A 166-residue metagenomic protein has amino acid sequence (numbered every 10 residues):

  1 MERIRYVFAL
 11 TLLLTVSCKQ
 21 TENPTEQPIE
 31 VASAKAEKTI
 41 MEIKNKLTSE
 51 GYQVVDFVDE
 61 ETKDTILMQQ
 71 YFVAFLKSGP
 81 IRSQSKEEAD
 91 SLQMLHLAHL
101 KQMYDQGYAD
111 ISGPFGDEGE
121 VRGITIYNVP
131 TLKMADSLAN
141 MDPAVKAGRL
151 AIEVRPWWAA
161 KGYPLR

Functional and structural regions predicted by a protein language model:
E2-A9: Sec-dependent signal peptide recognition, specifically the positively charged N-region followed immediately by
A9-L10, K86: Residue-level detector of transmembrane insertion/anchoring sites
L14-S17: C-terminal motif of bacterial Sec signal peptides marking the signal peptidase cleavage site
K19-R166: Conserved, structured core segments of small domains
